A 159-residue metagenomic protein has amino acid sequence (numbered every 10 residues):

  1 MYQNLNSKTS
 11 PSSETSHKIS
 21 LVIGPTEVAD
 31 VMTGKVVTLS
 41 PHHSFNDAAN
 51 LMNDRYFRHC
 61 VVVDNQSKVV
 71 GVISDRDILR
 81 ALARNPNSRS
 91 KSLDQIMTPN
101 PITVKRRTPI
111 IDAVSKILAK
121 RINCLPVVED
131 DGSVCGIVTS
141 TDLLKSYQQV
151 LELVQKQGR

Functional and structural regions predicted by a protein language model:
M1-R159: Tandem CBS (Cystathionine beta-synthase) repeat/Bateman regulatory domains
